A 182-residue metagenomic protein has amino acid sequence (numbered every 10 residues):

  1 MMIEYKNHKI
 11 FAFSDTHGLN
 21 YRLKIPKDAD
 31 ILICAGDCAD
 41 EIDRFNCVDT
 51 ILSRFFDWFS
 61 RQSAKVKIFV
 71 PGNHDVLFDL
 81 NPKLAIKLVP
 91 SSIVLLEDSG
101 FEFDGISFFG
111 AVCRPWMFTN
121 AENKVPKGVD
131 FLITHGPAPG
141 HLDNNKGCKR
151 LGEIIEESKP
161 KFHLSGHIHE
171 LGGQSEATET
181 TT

Functional and structural regions predicted by a protein language model:
M1-E4, E97-G105, Q174-E179: Short acidic-hydrophobic surface loop/beta-edge motif
N7-H17, G105-R114, D130-H135, T181-T182: Active-site-proximal beta-strand elements of phosphoester/diester hydrolases
F11, I33, I68, L96 (+3 more regions): Hydrophobic/aromatic beta-strand patches that form the interior of the parallel beta-sheet core in alpha/beta enzyme
F13, G18-F103: Core catalytic region of metal-dependent phosphoesterases/phosphodiesterases, especially metallo-beta-lactamase-like
H17, C38-A39, N73-V76, V112-R114 (+2 more regions): Catalytic metal-binding/acid-base residues of hydrolase active sites
G18-K24, I51-R54, P115-V125, H141-R150: Pre-active-site segment of Zn-dependent metallo-hydrolases
A39, R44-D49, K127-K161: Active-site-proximal segments of metal-dependent phosphoesterases and phosphodiesterases across multiple
K65-I68, G140-T182: Conserved beta-sheet core of the metallophosphoesterase superfamily
